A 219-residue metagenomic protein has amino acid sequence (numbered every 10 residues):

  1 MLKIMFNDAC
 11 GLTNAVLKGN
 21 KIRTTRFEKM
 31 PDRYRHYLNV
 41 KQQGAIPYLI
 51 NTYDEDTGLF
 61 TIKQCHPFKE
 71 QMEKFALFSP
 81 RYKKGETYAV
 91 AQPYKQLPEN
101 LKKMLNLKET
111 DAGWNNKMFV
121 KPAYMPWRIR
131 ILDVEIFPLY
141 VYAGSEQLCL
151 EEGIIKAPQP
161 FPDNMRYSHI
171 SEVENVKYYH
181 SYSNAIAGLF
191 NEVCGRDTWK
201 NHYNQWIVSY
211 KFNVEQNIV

Functional and structural regions predicted by a protein language model:
M1-V219: Secondary-structure transition motif
